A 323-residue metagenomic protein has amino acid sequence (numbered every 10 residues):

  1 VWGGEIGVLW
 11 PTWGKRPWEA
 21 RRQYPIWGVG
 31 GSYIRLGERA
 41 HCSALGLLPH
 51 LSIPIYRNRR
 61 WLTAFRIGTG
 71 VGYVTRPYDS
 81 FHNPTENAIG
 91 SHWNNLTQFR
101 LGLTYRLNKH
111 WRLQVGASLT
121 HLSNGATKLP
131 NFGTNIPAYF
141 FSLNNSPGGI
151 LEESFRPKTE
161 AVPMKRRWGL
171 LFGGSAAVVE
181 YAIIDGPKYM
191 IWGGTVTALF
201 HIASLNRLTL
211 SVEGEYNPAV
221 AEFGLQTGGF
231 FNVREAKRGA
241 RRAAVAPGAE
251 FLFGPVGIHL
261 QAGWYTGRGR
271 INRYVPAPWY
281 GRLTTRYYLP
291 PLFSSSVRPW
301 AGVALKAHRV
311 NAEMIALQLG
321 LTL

Functional and structural regions predicted by a protein language model:
V1, K15-R21, A40-H41, N58-L107 (+3 more regions): Outer-membrane beta-barrel translocator/channel fold
W2-E38, P187-G257: Glycine- and aromatic-enriched membrane insertion/assembly motifs of diderm outer-membrane and organelle channel
W2-G4, Q23, H41-L47, W61 (+8 more regions): Residues that define the transmembrane beta-barrel architecture of outer-membrane proteins
I6, W27-V29, F65-T69, F99-L101 (+9 more regions): Membrane-embedded beta-strand positions of outer-membrane beta-barrel proteins
I6-V8, N135-R156, T285, A312-L323: Outer-membrane beta-barrel "beta-signal"
W10-T12, G31-G37, T69-P77, L119-G125 (+8 more regions): Transmembrane beta-strands of outer-membrane beta-barrel pores
W13-Y24, Y56-L62, L107-W111, G149-W168 (+2 more regions): Short loop/turn motifs that connect adjacent beta-strands in outer-membrane beta-barrel proteins
R35-A44, R59, K128-L129, A182-M190 (+3 more regions): Solvent-exposed loop/turn segments connecting transmembrane beta-strands in outer-membrane beta-barrel proteins
